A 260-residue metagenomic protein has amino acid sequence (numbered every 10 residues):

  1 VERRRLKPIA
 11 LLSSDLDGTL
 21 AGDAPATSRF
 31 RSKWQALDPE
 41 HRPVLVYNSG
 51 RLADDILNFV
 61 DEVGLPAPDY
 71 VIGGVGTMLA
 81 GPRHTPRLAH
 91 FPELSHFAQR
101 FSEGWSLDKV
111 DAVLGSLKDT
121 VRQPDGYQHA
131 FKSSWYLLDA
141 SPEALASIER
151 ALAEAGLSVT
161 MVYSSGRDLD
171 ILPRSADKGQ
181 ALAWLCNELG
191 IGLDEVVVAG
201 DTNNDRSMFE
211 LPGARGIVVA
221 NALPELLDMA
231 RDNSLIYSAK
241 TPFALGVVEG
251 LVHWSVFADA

Functional and structural regions predicted by a protein language model:
V1-S14, S32-A36, D61, I191 (+1 more regions): Non-catalytic pre-domain segments flanking phosphatase-related domains
E2-K7, T27, L172, G179-A260: Mg2+-dependent phosphoryl-transfer enzymes with acidic/Ser/Thr/Gly-rich catalytic loops
K7-I9, R42, P68, A130 (+1 more regions): A general structural motif
T19-L20: Hydrophobic "anchor" residues
S28-P124, N221: Active-site phosphate-binding/coordination module
D108-A199, N203-P212: Conserved acidic, metal-coordinating active-site core of Asp-based, Mg2+-dependent phosphoryl-transfer enzymes
